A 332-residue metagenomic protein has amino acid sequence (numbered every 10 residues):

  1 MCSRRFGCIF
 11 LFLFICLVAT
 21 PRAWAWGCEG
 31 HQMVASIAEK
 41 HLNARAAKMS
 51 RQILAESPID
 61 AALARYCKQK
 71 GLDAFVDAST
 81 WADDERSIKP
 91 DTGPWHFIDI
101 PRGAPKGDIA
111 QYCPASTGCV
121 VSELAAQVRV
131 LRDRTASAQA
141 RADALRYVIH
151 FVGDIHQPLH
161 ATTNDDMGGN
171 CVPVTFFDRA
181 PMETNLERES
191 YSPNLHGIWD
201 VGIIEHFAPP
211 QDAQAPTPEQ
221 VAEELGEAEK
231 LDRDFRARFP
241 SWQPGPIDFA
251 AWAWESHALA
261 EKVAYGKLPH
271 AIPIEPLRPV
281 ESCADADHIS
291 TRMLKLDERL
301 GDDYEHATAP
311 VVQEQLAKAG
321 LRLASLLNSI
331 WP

Functional and structural regions predicted by a protein language model:
M1-F10: Bacterial N-terminal signal peptides that target proteins for export
L11-L13, A23: Cleavable N-terminal signal peptides
A19-T20: N-terminal signal peptide c-region/cleavage motif recognized by signal peptidases
W24-F151, P158-R299, D303, T308-P332: N-terminal, motif-rich segments that launch catalysis or mediate targeting to/interaction with membranes, typified by
